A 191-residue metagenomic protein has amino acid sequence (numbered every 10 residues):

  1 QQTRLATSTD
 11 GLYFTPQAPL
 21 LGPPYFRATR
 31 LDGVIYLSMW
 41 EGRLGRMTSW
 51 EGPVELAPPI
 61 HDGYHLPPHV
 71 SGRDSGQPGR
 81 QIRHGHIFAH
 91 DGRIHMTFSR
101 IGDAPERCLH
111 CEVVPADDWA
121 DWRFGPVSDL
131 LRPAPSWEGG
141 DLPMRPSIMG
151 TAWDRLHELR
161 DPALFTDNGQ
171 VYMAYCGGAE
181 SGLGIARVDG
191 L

Functional and structural regions predicted by a protein language model:
Q1-H84, F88-H157, T166-L191: Beta-rich carbohydrate-recognition and catalytic domains
R160-P162: Non-cytosolic head/periplasmic domains of membrane-anchored proteins
